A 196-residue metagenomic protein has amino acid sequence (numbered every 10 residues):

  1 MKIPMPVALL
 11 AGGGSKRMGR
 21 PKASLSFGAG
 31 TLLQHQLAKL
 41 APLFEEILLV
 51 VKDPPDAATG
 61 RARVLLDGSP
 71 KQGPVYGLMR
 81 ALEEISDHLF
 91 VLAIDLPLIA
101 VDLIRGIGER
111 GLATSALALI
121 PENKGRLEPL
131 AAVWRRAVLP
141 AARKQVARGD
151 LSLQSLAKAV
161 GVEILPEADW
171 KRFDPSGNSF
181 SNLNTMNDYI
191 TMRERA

Functional and structural regions predicted by a protein language model:
K2-G177, I190-E194: Nucleotide and nucleotide-moiety/phosphate-recognizing core
